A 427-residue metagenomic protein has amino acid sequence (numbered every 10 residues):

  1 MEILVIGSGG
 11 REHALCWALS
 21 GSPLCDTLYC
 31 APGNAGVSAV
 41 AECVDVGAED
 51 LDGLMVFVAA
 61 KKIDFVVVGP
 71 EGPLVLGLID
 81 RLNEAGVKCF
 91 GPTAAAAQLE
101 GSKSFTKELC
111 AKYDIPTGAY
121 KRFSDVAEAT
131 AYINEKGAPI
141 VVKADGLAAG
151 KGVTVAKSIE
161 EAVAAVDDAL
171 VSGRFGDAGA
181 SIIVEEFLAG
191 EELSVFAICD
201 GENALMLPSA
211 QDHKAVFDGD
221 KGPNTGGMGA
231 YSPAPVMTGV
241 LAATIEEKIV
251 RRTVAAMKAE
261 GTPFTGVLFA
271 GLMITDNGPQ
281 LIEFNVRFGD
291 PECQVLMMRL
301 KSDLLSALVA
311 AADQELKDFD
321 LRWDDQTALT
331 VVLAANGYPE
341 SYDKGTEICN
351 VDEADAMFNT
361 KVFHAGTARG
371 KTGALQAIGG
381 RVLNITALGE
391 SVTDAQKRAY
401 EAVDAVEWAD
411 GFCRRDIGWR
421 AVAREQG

Functional and structural regions predicted by a protein language model:
M1-A95: ATP-binding N-terminal substructure of ATP-dependent carboxylate-amine bond-forming enzymes
L4-V5, L99-S181, P235-R252: Active-site nucleotide/adenylate-binding loops and adjacent lid/helix of ATP-dependent enzymes
G21, G36-S38, F90, K112-D114 (+12 more regions): Solvent-exposed alpha-helices and their adjacent loops that cap or buttress functional pockets in soluble metabolic
D50, T367-T372, Q376-G427: Generic C-terminus detector
G53, A129, E161-A164, P339-Y342 (+1 more regions): Short, conserved charged micro-motifs
A156-C293: Internal nucleotide-binding/catalytic subdomain
E246-L268, N285-M357, G370: Active-site "cap" helix and flanking loop/linker of ATP-utilizing ligase/carboxylase catalytic domains
